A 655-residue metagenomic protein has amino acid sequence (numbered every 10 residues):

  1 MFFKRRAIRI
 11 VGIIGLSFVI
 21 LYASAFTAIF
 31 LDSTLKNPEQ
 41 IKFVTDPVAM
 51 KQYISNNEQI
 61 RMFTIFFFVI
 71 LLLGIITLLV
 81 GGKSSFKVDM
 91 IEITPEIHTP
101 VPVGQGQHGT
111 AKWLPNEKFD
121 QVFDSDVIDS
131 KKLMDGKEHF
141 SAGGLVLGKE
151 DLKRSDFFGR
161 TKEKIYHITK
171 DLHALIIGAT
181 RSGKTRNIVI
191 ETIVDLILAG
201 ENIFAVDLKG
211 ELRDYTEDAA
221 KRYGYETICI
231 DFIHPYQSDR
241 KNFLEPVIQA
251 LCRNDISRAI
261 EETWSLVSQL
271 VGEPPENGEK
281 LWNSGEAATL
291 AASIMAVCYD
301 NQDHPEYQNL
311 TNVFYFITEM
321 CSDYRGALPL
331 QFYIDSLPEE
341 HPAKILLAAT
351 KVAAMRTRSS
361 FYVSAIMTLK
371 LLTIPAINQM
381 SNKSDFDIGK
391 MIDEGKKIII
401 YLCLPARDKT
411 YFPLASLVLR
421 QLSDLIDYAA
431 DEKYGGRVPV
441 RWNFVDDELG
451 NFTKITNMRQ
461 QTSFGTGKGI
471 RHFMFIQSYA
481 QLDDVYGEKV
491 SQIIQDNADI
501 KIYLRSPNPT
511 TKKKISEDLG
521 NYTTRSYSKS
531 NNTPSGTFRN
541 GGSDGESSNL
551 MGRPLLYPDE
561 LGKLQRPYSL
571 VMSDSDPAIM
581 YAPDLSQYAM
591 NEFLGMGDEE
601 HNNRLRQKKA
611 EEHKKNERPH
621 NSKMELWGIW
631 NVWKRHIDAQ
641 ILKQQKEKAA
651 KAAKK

Functional and structural regions predicted by a protein language model:
M1-S182, R186-V194, A199, Y236 (+3 more regions): Basic- and hydrophobic-enriched, low-structure N-terminal and domain-boundary segments that flank ATP-binding catalytic
R5, L21, A25, I29 (+33 more regions): Generic signature of intrinsically disordered, low-complexity segments enriched in small/polar residues
R9, I29, I60, I70 (+16 more regions): Residue-level detector of solvent-exposed, low-hydrophobicity positions
E39, T45-A49, D255, I374 (+1 more regions): Short, solvent-exposed helix-helix connector turns and helix-capping sites enriched in acidic/polar residues
V146, D151-T161, I165-I470, V485 (+2 more regions): P-loop NTPase motor domains
T462-L570, K651-K654: Conserved ATP-driven motor cores of ASCE-family P-loop NTPases powering translocation/secretion/packaging/pilus
